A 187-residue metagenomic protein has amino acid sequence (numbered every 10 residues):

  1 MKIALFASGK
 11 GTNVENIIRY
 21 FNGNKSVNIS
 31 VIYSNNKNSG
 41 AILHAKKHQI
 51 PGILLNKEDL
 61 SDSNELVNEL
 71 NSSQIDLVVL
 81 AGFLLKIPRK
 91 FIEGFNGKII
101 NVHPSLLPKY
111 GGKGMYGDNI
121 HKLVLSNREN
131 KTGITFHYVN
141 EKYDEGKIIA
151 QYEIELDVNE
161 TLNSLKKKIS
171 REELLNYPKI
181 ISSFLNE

Functional and structural regions predicted by a protein language model:
M1-E187: One-carbon transfer enzymes
